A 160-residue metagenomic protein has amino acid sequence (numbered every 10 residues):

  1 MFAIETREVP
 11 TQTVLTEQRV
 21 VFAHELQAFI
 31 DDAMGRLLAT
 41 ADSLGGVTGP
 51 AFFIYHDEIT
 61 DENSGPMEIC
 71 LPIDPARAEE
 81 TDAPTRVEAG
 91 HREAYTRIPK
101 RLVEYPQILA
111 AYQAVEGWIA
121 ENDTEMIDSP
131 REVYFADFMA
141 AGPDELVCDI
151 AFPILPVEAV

Functional and structural regions predicted by a protein language model:
M1-V160: A solvent-exposed interaction/effector surface
